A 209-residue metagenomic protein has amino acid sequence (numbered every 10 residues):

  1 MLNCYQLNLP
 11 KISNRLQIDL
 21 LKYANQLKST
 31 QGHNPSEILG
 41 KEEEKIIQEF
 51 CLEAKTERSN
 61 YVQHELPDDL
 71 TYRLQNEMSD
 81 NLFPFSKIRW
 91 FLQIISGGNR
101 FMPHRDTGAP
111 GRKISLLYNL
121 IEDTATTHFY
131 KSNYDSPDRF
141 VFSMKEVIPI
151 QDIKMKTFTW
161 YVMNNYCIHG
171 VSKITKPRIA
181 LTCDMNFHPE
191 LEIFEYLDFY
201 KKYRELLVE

Functional and structural regions predicted by a protein language model:
M1-P84: Non-heme Fe(II)/2-oxoglutarate
L2, G111-K113, R178-A180: Short hydrophobic/aromatic beta-strand or adjacent loop that forms the aromatic wall/cage of a ligand/substrate-binding
Q6-N8, L117, V162: Short, well-ordered beta-strand micro-motif
L9-K11, H64, Y118, C183-F187: Short beta-strand-to-loop capping motifs
K11-S13, L70, G98, A109 (+2 more regions): Residues that cap or initiate secondary-structure elements
N76, T126-F129, E192-Y196: Short, charged, solvent-exposed linker or helix-capping segments at domain edges/interfaces that act as flexible hinges
F85-W160: Catalytic core of non-heme Fe(II) oxygenases with the double-stranded beta-helix
D135-E209: Catalytic core of Fe(II)/2-oxoglutarate
